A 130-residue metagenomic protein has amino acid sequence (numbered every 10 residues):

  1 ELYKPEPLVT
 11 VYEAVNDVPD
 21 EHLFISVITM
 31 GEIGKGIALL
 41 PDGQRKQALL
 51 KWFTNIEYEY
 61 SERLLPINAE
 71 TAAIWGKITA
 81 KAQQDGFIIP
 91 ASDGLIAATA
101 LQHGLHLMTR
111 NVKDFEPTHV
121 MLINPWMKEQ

Functional and structural regions predicted by a protein language model:
E1-T29, A38-N55, Q84, E129-Q130: Short, well-structured N-terminal submotif of metal-dependent ribonuclease cores
L2-P5, A14, G36, W75-I78 (+2 more regions): Residues that scaffold the ATP/ADP-binding catalytic core of kinase and kinase-like folds
A14-D17, I56, L64, A97-T99 (+1 more regions): Short secondary-structure boundary/capping segments
I28-G31, E70, K113: Alpha-helix/helix-capping structural signal
K35-L40, E62-M108: Active-site neighborhoods of divalent-metal-dependent phosphate/nucleic-acid chemistry enzymes
L95-Q130: Acidic, PIN/NYN-like endoribonuclease modules and their adjacent C-terminal/linker elements
